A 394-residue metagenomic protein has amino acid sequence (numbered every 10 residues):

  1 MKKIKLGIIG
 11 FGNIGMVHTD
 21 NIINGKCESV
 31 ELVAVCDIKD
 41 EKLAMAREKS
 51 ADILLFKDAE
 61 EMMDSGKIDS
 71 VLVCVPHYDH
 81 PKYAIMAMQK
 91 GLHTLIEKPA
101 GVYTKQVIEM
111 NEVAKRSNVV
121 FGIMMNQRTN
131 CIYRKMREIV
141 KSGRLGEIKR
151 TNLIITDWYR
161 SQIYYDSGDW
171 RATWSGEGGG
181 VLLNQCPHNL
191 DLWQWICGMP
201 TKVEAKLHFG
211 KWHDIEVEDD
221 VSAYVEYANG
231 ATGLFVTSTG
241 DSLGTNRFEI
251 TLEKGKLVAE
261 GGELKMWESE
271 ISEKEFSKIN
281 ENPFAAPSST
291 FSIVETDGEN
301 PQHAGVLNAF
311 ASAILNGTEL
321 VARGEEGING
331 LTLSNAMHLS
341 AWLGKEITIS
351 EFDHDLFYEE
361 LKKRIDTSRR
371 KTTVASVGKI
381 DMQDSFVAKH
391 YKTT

Functional and structural regions predicted by a protein language model:
M1-S50, H390: N-terminal Rossmann-like dinucleotide-binding module
H18, I53-V113: Beta-loop-alpha module in the N-terminal Rossmann-like domain of NAD(P)-dependent dehydrogenases, especially those
I96, F121-I123, A259: Hydrophobic residues in well-ordered beta-strands that form the structural core
E109-N126, E147-T151: Rossmann-fold dehydrogenase core element
Q127-I215, G344: Predominantly a Rossmann-like dinucleotide-binding segment in NAD(P)-dependent oxidoreductases
P187, W212, V236-G244: Glycine-rich phosphate/pyrophosphate-binding beta-alpha loops
Y227, E249-E325, I347, D353 (+1 more regions): C-terminal glycine/acidic-rich active-site capping loop/insertion
